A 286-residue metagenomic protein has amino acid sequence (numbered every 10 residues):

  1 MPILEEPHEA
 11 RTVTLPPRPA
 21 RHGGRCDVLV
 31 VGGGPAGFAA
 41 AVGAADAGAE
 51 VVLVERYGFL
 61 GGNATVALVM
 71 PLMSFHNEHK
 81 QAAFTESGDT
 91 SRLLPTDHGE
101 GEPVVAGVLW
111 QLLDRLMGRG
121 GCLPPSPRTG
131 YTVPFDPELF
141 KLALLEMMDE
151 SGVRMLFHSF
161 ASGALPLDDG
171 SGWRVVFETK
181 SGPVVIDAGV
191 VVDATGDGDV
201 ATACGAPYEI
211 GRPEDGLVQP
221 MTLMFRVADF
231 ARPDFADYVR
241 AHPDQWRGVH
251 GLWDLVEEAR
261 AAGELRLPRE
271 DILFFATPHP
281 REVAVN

Functional and structural regions predicted by a protein language model:
P2-E9, P17, G43, A49-E50 (+2 more regions): Conserved N-terminal/central alpha/beta ligand/cofactor-binding core
R21-G34: Beta1/beta-strand and adjacent pyrophosphate-binding region of the FAD-binding site in flavoprotein oxidoreductases
G24-C26, S181-V190: Core beta-strand elements of the Rossmann-like FAD/NAD(P) dinucleotide-binding domain in flavoenzyme oxidoreductases
V31, I186-G196, V200: Short hydrophobic core segments
G37: N-terminal Rossmann-fold NAD(P) dinucleotide-binding loop
G62-V69, P166-L167, A201-P207, A236-D237: Short, solvent-exposed loop/turn and secondary-structure capping segments
L165-V185: Conserved beta-strand-loop-beta-strand element in the redox core of flavoprotein oxidoreductases
V200-N286: Rossmann-like dinucleotide-binding core of oxidoreductases
